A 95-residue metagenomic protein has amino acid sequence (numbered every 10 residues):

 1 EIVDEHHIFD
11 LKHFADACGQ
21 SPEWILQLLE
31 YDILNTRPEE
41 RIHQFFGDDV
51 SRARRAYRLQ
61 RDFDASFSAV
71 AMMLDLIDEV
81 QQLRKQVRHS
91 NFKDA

Functional and structural regions predicted by a protein language model:
E1-D16, P22-L26, E30-A95: Arg/Lys-rich, alpha-helical DNA-contact motif
